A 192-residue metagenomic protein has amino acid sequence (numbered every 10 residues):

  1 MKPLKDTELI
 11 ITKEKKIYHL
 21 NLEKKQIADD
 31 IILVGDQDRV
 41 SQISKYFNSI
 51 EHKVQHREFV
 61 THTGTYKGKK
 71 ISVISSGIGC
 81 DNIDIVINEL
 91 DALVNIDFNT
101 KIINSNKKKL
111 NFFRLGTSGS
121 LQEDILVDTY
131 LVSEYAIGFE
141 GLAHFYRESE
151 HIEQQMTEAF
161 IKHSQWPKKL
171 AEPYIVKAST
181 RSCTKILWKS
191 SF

Functional and structural regions predicted by a protein language model:
K2-I175: Metabolite-binding pocket within alpha/beta catalytic cores that recognizes anionic/polar moieties
S179-F192: Active-site-adjacent substrate-binding region of metalloamidase/peptidase-like peptide-processing proteins
